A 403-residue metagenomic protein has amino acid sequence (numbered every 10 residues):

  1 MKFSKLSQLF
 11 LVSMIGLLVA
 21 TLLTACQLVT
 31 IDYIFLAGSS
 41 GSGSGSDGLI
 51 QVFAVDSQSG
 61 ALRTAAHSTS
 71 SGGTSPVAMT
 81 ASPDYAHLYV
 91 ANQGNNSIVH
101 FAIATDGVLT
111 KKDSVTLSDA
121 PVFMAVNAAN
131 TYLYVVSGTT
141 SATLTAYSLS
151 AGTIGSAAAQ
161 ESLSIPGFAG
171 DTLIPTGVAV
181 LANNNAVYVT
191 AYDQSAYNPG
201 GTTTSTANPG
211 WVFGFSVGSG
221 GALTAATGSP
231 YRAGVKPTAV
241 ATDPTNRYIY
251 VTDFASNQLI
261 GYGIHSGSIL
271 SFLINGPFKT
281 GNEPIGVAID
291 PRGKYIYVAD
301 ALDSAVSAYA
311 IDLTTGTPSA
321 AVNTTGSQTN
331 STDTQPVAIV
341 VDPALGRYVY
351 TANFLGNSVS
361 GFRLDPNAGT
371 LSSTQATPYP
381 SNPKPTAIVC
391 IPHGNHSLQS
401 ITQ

Functional and structural regions predicted by a protein language model:
M1-K2, Q27: N-terminal hydrophobic targeting signals that begin at the initiator methionine
K2-S13: Bacterial N-terminal signal peptides that target proteins for export
L11-L22: Bacterial N-terminal signal peptides
L22, C26-Q403: Predominantly soluble domains enriched in secretory-pathway, periplasmic, or organellar proteins
